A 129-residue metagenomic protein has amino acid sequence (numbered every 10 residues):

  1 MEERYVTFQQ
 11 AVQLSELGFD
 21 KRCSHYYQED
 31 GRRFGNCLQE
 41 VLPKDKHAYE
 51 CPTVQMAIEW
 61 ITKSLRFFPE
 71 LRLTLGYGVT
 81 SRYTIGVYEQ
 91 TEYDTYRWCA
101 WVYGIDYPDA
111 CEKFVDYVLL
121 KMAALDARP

Functional and structural regions predicted by a protein language model:
M1-P129: Glycine-rich anion-binding surface patch
